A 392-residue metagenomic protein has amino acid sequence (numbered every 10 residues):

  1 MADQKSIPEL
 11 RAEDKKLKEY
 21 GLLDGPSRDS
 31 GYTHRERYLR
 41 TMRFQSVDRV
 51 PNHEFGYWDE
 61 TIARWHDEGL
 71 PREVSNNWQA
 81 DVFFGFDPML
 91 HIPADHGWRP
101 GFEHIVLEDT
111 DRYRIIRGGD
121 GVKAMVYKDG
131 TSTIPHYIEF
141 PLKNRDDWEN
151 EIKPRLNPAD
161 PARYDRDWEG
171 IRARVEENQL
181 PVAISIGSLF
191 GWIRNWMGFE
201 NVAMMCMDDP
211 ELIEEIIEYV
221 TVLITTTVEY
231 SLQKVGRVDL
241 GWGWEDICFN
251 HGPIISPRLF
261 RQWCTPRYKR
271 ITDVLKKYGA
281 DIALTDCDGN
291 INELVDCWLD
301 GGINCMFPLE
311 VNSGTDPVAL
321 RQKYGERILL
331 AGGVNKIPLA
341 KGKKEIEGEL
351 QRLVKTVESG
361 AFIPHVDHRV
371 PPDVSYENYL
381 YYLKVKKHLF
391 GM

Functional and structural regions predicted by a protein language model:
A2-L70, R114-R117, V126, E139 (+1 more regions): Active-site loop segments of alpha/beta catalytic cores
I62-E103: Segments that shape or occlude catalytic/ligand-binding pockets
H104-E108: A structural signal for short, hydrophobic beta-strand segments that form beta-sheets in beta-rich/all-beta domains
A124-I138: Extended Gly/Ser/Thr-rich low-complexity repeat segments, especially those forming or decorating extracellular
